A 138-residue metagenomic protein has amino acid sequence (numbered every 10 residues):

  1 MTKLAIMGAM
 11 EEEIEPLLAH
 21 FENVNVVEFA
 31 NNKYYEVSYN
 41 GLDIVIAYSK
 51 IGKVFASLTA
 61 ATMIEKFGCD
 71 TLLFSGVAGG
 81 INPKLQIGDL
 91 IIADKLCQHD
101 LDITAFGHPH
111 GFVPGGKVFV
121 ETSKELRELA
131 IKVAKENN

Functional and structural regions predicted by a protein language model:
T2-A61, K66-F67: N-terminal short beta-loop-beta anion/metal-coordinating cradle
I14-E15, K53-A56, G80-K84, D100-L101: Short active-site-adjacent helix-start/loop capping segments
V24-V27, M63-G68, I91-D94, P109-V113: Short, low-complexity, polar/charged sequence segments that are solvent-exposed and flexible
D70-L73: Structural motif
I81-N138: Mid-sequence, gly/pro-rich, charge-dense loop/helix-turn segments that line enzyme active sites
